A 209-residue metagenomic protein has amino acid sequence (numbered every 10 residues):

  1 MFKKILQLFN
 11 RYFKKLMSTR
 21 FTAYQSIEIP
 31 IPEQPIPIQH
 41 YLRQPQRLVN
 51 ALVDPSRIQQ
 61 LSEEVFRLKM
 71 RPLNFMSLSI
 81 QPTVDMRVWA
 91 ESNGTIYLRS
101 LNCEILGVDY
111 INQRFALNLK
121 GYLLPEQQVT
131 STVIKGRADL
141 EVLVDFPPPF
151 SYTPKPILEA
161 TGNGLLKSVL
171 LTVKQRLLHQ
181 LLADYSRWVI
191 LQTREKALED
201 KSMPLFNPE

Functional and structural regions predicted by a protein language model:
F2-S79: Hydrophobic ligand-binding cavity/cleft-lining segments
K15, K201-N207: Eukaryotic N-terminal low-complexity, Ser/Thr- and Lys/Arg-rich leader segments that predominantly function as
T22-Y24, A51-V53, L68-M70, Q81 (+3 more regions): Extended beta-sheet lipid-handling architectures
S26-P30, K69-R71, D85-W89, K120-L124 (+1 more regions): Residue-level recognition of well-ordered beta-strand positions that form the cores of beta-sheet-rich folds across
N74-M76, E104-I105, V142: Short, surface-exposed beta-strand-loop junctions and turns on beta-sheet-rich folds
Q81-V133, P208: Hydrophobic-ligand binding "helix-grip"
Y110-N163: Beta-strand/loop substructures that line and gate deep hydrophobic ligand-binding cavities in soluble
S151-S202: A conserved amphipathic terminal alpha-helix motif
